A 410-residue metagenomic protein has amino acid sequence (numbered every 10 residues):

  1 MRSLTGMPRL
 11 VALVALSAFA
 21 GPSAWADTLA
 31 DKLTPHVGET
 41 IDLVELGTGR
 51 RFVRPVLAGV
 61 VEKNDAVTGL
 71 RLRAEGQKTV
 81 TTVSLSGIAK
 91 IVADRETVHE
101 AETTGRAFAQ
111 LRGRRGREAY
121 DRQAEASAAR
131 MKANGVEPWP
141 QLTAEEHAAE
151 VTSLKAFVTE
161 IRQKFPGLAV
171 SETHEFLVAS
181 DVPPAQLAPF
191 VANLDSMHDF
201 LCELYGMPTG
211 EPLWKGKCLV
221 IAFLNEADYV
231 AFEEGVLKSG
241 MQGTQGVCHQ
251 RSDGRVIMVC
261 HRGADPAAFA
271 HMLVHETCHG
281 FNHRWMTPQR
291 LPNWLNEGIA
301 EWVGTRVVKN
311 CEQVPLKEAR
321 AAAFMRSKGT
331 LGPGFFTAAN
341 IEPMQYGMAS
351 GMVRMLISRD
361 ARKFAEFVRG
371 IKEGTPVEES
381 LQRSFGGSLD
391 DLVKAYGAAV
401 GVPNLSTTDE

Functional and structural regions predicted by a protein language model:
M1-M7: N-terminal secretory signal peptides that target proteins for export/translocation
T5, P22-S23: Intrinsically disordered, low-complexity terminal regions
R9-G21: Bacterial N-terminal signal peptides
W25-P166: Compositionally biased alpha-helical segments
F52, T81, L177-V178, L389: Short, isolated positions in well-ordered beta-strands
F165-L291, P376-S384: Juxtacatalytic substrate-recognition/specificity segment
S239-V256, A268, M272, T287-E410: Acidic/His/Gly-enriched intrinsically disordered linker/tail segments that often contain short helix/coil "MoRF-like"
